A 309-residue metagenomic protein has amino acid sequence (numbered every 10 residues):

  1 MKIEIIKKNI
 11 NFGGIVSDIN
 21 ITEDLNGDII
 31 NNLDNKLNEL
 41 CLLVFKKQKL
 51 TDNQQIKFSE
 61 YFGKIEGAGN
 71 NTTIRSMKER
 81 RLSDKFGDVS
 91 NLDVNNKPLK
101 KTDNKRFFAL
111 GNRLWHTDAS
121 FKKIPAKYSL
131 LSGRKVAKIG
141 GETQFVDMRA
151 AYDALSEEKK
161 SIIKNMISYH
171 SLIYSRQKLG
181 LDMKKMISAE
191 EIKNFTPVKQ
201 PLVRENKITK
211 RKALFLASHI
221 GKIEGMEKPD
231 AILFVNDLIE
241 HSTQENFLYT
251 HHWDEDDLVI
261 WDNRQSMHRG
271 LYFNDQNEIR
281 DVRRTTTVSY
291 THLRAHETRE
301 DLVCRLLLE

Functional and structural regions predicted by a protein language model:
K2-L258, N263-Y290: Non-heme Fe(II) oxygenase catalytic core, chiefly the N-lobe of the double-stranded beta-helix
T291-E300: Conserved small/polar residues in nucleotide/adenosyl-binding loops
L302-E309: Hydrophobic alpha-helical segments, chiefly the membrane-spanning helices and signal/signal-anchor peptides
